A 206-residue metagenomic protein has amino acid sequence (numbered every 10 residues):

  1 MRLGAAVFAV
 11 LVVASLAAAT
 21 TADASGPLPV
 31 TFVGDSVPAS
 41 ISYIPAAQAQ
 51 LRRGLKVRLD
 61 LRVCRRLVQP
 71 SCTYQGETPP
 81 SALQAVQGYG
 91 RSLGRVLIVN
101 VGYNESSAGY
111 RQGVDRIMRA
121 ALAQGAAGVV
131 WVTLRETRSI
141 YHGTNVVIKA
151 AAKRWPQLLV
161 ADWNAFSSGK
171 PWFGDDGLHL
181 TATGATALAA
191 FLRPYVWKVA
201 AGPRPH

Functional and structural regions predicted by a protein language model:
R2-A24: Secretory targeting and sorting signals
T20-G26, P203-H206: N-terminal low-complexity, Pro/Thr-rich disordered segments that flank secretion/membrane-targeting signals
P27-G113, I140-H142: Conserved SGNH/GDSL esterase-like catalytic core that processes O-acyl groups on lipids and polysaccharides
P38, S42, A46, Q50 (+5 more regions): Sec-exported extracytoplasmic/periplasmic mature domains
K56-R58, G128, Q157-L159: Conserved beta-strand segments of alpha/beta enzyme cores
L61-V63, T133-R135, N164: Residues at the C-termini of beta-strands that transition into short coil/loop
I98-N104, D115-V147: Active-site segments of SGNH/GDSL-like serine hydrolases that catalyze O-acetyl group transfer/hydrolysis on lipids
E136-H206: Catalytic His-Asp segment of secreted/periplasmic serine-dependent ester chemistry enzymes
